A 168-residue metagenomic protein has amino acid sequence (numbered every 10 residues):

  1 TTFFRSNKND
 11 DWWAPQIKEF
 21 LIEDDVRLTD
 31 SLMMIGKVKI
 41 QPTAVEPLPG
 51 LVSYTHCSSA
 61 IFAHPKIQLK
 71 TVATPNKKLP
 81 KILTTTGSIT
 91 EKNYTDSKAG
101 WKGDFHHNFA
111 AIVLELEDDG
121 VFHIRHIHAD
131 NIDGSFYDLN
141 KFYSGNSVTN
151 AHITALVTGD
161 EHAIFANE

Functional and structural regions predicted by a protein language model:
T1-E168: Extended recognition/assembly regions associated with phosphoester-bond processing machinery
